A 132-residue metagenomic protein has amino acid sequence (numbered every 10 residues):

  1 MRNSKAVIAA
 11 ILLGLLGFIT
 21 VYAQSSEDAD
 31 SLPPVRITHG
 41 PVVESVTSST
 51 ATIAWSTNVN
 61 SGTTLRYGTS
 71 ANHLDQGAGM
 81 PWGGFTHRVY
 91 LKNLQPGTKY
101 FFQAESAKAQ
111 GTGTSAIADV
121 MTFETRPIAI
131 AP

Functional and structural regions predicted by a protein language model:
M1-I8: Bacterial N-terminal signal peptides that target proteins for export
A9-F18: Bacterial N-terminal signal peptides
Q24-P132: Short, surface-exposed linear motifs at loops/turns and structural transition points
